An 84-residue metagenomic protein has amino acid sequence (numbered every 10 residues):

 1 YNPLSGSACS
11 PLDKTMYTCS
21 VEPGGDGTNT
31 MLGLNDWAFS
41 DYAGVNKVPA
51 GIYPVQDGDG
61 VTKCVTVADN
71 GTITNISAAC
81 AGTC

Functional and structural regions predicted by a protein language model:
Y1-C84: Primarily marks secretory-pathway-exposed extracellular/lumenal segments that are disulfide- and glycosylation-prone
